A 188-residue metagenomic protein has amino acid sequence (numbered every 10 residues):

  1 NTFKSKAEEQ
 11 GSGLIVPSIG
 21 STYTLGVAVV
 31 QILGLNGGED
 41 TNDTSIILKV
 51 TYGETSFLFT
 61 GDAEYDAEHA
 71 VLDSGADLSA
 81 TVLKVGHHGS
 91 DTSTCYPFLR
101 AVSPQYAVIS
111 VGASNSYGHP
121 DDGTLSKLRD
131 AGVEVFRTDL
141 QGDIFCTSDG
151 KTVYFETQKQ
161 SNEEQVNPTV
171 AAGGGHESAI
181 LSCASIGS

Functional and structural regions predicted by a protein language model:
N1-S188: Non-globular, low-confidence helical/coil segments that flank catalytic cores
